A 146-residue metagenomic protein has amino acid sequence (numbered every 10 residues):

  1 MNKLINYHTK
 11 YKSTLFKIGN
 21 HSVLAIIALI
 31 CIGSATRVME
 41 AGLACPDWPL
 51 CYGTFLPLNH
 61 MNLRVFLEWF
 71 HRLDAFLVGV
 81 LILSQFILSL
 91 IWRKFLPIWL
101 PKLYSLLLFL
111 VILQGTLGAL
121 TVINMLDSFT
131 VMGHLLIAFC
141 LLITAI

Functional and structural regions predicted by a protein language model:
M1-K12: Short, Lys/Arg-rich, polar N-terminal cytosolic tail immediately upstream of the first transmembrane signal-anchor
K12, L90-P101: Membrane-interface helix-boundary motifs at transmembrane edges
F16-E40: N-terminal signal-anchor transmembrane alpha helix
K17-G19, L96-L107: Membrane-interfacial loop-to-transmembrane alpha-helix junctions, especially the N-terminal start
T36-C45, I112-L135: Interfacial helix-loop-helix junctions of multi-pass membrane proteins
R37-W69: Extracytosolic (periplasmic/ER-lumenal) interhelical loops and adjacent juxtamembrane/interface segments of multi-pass
V65-L83, S128-T144: Membrane-interface loop-to-helix entry segments
L81-W92: Hydrophobic, aromatic-rich transmembrane alpha-helices and their immediate juxtamembrane boundary segments
